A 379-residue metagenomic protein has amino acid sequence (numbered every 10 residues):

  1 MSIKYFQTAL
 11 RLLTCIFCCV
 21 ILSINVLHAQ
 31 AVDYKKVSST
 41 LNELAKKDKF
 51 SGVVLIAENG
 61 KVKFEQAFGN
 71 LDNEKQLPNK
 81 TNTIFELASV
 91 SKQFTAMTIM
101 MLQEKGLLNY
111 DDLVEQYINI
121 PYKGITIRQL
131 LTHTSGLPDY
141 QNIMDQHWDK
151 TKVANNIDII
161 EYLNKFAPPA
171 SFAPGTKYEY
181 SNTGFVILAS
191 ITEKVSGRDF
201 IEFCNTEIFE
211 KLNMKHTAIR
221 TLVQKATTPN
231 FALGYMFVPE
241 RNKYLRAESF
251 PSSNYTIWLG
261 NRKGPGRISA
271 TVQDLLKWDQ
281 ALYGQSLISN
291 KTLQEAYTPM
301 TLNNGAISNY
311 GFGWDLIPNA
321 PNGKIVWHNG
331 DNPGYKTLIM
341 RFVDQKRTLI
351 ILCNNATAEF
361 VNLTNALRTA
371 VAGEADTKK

Functional and structural regions predicted by a protein language model:
M1-V32: Bacterial Sec-dependent N-terminal signal peptides
A31-F85, L107-D112, A167-P168: Short, conserved catalytic-motif segment at the N-terminal edge
L41, V54, G60, T83-D111 (+3 more regions): Active-site SXXK
G69-N73, L259, A356-A358: A short acidic/small-residue loop/turn micro-motif
Y110-K123, L212: Short, glycine/proline-biased beta-turn/loop segments that scaffold the active-site neighborhood
I125-D331: Short, surface-exposed loop or secondary-structure junction motifs that flank catalytic or metal-binding residues
L338-N355: Short, well-ordered beta-strand elements
N355-K379: Short, gly/Ser/Thr-rich active-site loops of penicillin-recognizing serine hydrolases
